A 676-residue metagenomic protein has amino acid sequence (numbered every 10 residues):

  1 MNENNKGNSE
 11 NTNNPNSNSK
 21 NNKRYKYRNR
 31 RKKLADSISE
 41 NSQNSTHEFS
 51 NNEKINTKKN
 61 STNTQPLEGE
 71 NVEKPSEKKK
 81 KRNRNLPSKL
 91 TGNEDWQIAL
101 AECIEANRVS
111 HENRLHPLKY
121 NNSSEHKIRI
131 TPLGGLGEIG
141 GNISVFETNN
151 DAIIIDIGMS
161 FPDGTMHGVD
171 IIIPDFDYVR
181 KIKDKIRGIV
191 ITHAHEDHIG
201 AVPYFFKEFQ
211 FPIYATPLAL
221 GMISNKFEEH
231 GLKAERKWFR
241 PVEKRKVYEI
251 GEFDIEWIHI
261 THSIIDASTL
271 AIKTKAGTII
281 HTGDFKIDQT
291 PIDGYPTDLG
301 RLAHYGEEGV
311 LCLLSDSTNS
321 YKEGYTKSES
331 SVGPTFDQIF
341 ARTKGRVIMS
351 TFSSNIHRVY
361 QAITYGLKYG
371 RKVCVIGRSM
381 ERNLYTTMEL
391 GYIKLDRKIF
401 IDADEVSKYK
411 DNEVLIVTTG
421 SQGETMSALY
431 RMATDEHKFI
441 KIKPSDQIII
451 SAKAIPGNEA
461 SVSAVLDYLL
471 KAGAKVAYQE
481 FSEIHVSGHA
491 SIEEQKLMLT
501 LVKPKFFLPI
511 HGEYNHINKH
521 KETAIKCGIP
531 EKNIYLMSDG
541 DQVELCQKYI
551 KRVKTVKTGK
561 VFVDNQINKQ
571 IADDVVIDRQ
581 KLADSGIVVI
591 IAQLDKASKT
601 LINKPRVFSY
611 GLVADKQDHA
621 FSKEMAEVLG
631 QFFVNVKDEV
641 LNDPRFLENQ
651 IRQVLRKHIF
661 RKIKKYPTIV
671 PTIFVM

Functional and structural regions predicted by a protein language model:
M1-C103: Intrinsically disordered, low-complexity RNA-associated tracts
P87-G188, H195-Y409, S427-K441, A460-A464: His/Asp/Glu-rich metal-coordinating catalytic cores of metallo-dependent phosphodiesterases/hydrolases acting on
I130-P132, F239-P241, C312-L314, I448 (+3 more regions): Conserved beta-strand scaffold positions in the cores of enzyme catalytic domains, especially in NTP/NDP-utilizing
T131, E147, E256, V417-T418 (+3 more regions): Residues in well-ordered beta-strands of folded domains
F227, A524, I659: Conserved hydrophobic residues forming the short capping helix/wall of the S-adenosyl-L-methionine
E252, A267-T269, I587-V589, I669-P671: Broad gene-expression machinery/nucleic-acid interaction feature
Y321-S451, I455-H619, E627-V640, E648 (+1 more regions): Hard-cation-handling environments
V640-M676: C-terminal tails and terminal domains of large nucleic-acid-associated and other macromolecular-machine proteins
